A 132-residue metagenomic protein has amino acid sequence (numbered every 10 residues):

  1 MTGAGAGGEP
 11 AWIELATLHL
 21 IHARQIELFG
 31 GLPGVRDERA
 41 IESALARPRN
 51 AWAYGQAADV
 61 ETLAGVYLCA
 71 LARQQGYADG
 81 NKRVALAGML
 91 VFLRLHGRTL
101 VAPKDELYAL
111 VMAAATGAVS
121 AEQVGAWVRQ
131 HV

Functional and structural regions predicted by a protein language model:
M1-V132: FIC/Doc superfamily catalytic core
